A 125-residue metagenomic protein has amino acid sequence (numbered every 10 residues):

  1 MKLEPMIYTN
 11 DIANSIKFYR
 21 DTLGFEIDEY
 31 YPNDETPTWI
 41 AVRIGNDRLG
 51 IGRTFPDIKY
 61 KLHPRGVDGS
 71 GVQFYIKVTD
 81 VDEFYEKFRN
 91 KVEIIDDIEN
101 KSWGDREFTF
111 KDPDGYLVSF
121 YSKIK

Functional and structural regions predicted by a protein language model:
M1-M6, E26-I76, Y85-K111, S122-K125: Vicinal oxygen chelate
A13, R20, E99-K101: Generic secretory/membrane-interface signal
S15-R20, F88, D112-G115: Conserved active-site tyrosine of GNAT-family acetyltransferases
Y116-F120: Short, conserved beta-strand/loop elements in beta-sheet-dominated catalytic cores that frequently flank divalent-metal
